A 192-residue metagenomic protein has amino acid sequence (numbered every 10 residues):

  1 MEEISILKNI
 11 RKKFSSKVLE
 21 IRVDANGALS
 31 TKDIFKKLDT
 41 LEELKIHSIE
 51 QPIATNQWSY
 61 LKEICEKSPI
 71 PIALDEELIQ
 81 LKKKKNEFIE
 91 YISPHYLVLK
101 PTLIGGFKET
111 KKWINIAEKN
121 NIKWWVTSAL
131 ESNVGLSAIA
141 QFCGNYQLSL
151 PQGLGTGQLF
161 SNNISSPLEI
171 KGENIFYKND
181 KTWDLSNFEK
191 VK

Functional and structural regions predicted by a protein language model:
M1-S137, Q141, F160-I170: Catalytic core of soluble alpha/beta enzymes
A129-K192: Flexible C-terminal active-site loop/helix
